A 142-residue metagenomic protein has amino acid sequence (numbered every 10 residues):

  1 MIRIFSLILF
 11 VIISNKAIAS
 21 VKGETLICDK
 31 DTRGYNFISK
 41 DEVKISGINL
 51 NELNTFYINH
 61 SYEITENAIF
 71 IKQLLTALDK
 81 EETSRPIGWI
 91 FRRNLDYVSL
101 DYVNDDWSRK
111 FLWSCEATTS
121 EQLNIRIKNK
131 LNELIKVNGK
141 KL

Functional and structural regions predicted by a protein language model:
I4-I13: Sec-dependent N-terminal signal peptides
L9, G139-L142: Short, solvent-exposed mixed-charge patches
N15-A19: Sec/Tat signal peptide C-region and signal peptidase I cleavage site
S20-I27, T65-L74, N94-V98: Short, hydrophobic/aromatic-rich segments at coil-to-beta transitions
G23-L53, R85-W89: Short, solvent-exposed loop/hinge segments that bridge or flank secondary-structure elements
T32, K72-N138: Beta-sheet ligand-binding and adhesion/scaffold domains
D41-K80: Central antiparallel beta-sheet cores of small beta-barrel/beta-sandwich binding domains
